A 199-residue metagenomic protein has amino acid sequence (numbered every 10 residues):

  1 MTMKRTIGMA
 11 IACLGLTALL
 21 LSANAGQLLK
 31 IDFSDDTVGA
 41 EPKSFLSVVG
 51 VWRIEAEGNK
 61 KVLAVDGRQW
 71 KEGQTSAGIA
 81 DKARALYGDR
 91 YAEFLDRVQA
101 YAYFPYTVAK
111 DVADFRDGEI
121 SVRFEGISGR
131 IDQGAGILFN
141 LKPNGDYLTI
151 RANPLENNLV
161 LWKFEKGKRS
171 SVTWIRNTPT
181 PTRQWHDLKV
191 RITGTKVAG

Functional and structural regions predicted by a protein language model:
M1-R5: N-terminal secretory signal peptides that target proteins for export/translocation
A10-L19: Bacterial N-terminal signal peptides
S22-A25: Boundary at the C-terminal end of the N-terminal hydrophobic targeting segment
F33, V122, Q184-G199: Carbohydrate-binding surfaces in secreted/extracellular proteins
A40-R90: Extracellular glycan-recognition surfaces and repeat-rich motifs
W70-E165: Secretory/extracellular carbohydrate-interaction modules and structurally similar beta-sandwich "look-alikes"
E165-D187: Short, aromatic/His-centered strand-loop micro-motif at the edge of beta-sheets
